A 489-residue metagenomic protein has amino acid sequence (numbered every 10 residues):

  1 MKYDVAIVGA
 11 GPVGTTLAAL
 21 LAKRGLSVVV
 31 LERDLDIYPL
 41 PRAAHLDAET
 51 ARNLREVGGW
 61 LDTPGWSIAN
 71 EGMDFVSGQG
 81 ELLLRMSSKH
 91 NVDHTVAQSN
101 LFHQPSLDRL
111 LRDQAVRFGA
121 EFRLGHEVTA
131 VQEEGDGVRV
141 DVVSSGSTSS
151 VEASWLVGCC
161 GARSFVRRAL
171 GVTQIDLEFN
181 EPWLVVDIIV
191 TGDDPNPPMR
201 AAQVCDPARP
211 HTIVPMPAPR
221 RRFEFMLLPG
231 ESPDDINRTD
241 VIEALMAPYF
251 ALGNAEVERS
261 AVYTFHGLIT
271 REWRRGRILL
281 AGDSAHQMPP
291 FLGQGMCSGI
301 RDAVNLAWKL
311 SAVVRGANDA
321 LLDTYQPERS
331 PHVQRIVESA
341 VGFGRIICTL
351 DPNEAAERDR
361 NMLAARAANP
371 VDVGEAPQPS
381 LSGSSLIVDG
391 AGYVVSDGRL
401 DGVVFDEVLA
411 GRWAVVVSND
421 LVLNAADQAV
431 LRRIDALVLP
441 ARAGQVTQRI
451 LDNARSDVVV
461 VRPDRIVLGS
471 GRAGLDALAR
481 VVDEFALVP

Functional and structural regions predicted by a protein language model:
M1-D4, V8, K23-R24, S77-G80 (+3 more regions): Helical substrate-recognition/capping region of FAD-dependent monooxygenase/halogenase enzymes
Y3, G146-W155: Core beta-strand elements of the Rossmann-like FAD/NAD(P) dinucleotide-binding domain in flavoenzyme oxidoreductases
G14-T15: N-terminal Rossmann-fold NAD(P) dinucleotide-binding loop
A22-R42: Glycine-rich FAD pyrophosphate-binding loop
R42, D47-L110, Q114: Active-site-adjacent segment of FAD-dependent monooxygenases/related oxidoreductases
D113, W155, C159-F265: Conserved FAD-binding catalytic core of PHBH/FMO-like flavoproteins
L124-V138: A conserved short coil-to-beta-strand element within the FAD-binding core of flavoproteins
D235-S298, H332, I336-S339: FAD/FMN-dependent oxidoreductases across multiple families
